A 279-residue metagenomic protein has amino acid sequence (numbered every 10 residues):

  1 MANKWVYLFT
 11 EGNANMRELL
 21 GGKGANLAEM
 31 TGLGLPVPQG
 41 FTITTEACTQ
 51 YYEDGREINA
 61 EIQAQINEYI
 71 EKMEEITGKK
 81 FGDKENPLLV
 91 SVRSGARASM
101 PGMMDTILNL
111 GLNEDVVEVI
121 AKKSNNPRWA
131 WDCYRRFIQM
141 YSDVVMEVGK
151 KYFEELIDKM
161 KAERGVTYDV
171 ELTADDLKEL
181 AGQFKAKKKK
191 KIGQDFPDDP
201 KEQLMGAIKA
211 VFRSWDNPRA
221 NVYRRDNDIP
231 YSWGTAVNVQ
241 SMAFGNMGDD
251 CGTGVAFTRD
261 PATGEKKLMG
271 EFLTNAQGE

Functional and structural regions predicted by a protein language model:
M1-E279: Nucleotide/phosphate-binding sheet-loop regions of phosphoryl- and nucleotidyl-transfer enzymes
